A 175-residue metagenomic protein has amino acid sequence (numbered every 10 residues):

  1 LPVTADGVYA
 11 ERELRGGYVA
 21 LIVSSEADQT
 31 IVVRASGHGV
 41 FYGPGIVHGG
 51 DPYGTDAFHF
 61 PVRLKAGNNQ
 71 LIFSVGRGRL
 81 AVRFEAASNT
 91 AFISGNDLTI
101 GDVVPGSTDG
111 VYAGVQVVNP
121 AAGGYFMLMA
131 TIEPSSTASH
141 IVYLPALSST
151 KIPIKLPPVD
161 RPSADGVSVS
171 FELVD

Functional and structural regions predicted by a protein language model:
L1-A27: Extended carbohydrate-recognition surfaces in non-catalytic/accessory domains of CAZymes and lectin-like proteins
Y18-I31, P61-N68: Extracellular and analogous surface-interaction loops
A20-S24, V32-R34, Y112-P120: Short edge beta-strand/loop segments characteristic of extracellular beta-sandwich folds
S24-Y42, L71-F73: Aromatic-lined ligand-binding clefts that engage carbohydrates, nucleic acids, or primary amines
V40-A87, P145-V159: Beta-strand-rich ligand-recognition modules
G43, G110-L144, I152-K155, V169-S170: Beta-strand-rich binding/interaction modules
G101-G110: Short, solvent-exposed loop/linker segments at the N-terminal edge of repeated beta-sheet extracellular domains
P157-D175: Terminal connector regions
